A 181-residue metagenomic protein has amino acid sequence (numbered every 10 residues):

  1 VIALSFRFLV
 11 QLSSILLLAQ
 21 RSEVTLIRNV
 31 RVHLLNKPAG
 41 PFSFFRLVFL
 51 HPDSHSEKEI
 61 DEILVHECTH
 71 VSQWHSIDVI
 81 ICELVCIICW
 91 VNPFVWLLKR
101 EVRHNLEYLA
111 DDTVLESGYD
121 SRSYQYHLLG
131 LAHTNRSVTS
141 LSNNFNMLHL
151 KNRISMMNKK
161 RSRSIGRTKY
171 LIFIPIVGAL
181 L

Functional and structural regions predicted by a protein language model:
V1-L181: Membrane-embedded and juxtamembrane structural elements of multi-pass membrane proteins
